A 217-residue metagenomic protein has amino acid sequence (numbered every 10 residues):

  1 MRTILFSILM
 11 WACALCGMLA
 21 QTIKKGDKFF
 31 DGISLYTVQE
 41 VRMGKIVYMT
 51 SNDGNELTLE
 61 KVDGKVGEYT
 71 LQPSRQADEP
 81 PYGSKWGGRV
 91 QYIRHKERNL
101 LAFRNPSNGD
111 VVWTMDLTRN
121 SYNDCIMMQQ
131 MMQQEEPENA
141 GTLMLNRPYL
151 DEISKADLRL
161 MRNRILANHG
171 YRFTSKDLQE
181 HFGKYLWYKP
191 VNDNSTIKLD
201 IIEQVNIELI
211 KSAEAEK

Functional and structural regions predicted by a protein language model:
M1-L5: Positively charged n-region of N-terminal signal peptides that target proteins for export
S7-C16: Bacterial N-terminal signal peptides
M18-F30, Q39-R42, S121, Y149-L150: N-terminal helix-cap/turn-to-beta initiation motif at the start of protein domains
G32-Q39, G44, E60, K65-M131: Beta-sheet ligand-binding and adhesion/scaffold domains
V47-T50, G54-R75, D157, N168 (+1 more regions): Mature extracytoplasmic domains of secretory-pathway proteins
P137-R147, P190-N192: Acidic/histidine-rich, surface-exposed loop or edge segments in extracytoplasmic proteins
Y149-P190: Amphipathic alpha-helical packing elements
F173-K217: Compact alpha-helical subdomains of small soluble proteins
